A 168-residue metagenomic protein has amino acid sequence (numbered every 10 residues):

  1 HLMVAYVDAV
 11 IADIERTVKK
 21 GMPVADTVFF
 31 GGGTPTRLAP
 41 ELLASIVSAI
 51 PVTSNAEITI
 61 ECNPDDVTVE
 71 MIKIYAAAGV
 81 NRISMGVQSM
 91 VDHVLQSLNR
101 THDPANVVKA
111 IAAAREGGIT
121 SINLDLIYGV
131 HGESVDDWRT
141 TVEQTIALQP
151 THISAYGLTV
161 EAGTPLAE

Functional and structural regions predicted by a protein language model:
H1-E168: Conserved non-cysteine loop/helix-boundary elements of the Radical SAM core domain that shape
